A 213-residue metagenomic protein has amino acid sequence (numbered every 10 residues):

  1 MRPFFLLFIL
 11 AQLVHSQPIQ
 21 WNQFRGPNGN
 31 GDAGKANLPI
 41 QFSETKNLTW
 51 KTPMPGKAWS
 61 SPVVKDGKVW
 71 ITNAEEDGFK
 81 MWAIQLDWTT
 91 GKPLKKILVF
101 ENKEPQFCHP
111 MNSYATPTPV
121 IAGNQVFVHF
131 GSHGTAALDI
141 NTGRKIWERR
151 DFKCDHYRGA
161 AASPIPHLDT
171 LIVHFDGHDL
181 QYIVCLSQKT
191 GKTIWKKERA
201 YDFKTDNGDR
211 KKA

Functional and structural regions predicted by a protein language model:
P3-Q12: Sec-dependent N-terminal signal peptides
Q17-A213: Noncatalytic, solvent-exposed loop/strand surfaces of beta-propeller-type extracellular/periplasmic domains
